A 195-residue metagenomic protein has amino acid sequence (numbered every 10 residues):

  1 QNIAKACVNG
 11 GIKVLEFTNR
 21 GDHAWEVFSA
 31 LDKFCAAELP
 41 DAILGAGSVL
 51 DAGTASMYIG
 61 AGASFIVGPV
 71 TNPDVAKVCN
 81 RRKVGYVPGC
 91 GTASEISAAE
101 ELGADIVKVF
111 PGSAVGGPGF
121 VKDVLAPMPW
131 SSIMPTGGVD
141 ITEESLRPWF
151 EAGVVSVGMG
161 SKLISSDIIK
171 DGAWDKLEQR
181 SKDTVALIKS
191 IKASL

Functional and structural regions predicted by a protein language model:
Q1-G53, M57-A61, E151, D171-S194: Conserved N-terminal beta1-alpha1 strand-loop-helix module at the mouth
N2-I3, D51-A61, S94-G103, D140-V157: Catalytic cores of alpha/beta
K5, S29, S56, A76-K77 (+4 more regions): Alpha-helical segments flanking ligand/cofactor-binding loops in enzyme cores
K13-D22, D41-L50, A55-T71, G85-S97 (+1 more regions): Catalytic beta/alpha-barrel core
F34-A46, G62-S64, V78-V87, P127-T136: Short beta-strand/loop segments at the ligand-binding rim of alpha/beta enzyme cores
A46-G47, P135-V139, V157-S161: Glycine-rich beta-strand-to-loop/alpha-helix junction loops that act as flexible
I66-V75, K108-G117, G153-W174: Glycine-rich phosphate-binding active-site loops on the catalytic face of alpha/beta enzymes
G103-F110, F120, P127-M134: A contiguous pocket-lining binding segment that forms or flanks enzyme active sites
